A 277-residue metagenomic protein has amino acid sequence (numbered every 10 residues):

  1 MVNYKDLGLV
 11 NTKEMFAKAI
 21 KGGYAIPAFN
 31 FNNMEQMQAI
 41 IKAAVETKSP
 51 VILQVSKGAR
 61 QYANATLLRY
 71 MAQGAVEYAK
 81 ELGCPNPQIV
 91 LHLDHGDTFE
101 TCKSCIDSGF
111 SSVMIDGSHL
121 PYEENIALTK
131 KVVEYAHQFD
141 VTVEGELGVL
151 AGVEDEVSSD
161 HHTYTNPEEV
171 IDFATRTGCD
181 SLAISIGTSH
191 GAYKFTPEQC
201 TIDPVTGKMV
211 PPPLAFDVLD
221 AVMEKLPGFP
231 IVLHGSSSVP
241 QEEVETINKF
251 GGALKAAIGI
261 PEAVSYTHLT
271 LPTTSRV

Functional and structural regions predicted by a protein language model:
V2-A25: N-terminal amphipathic alpha-helix/helix-capping segment at the start of soluble metabolic enzymes
I26-F29, V51-L53, I89-L93, V113-I115 (+3 more regions): Hydrophobic faces of well-ordered beta-strands that scaffold small-molecule active sites in alpha/beta enzyme cores
M34-P50, Y70-Y78, T98-H119, K130 (+2 more regions): Alpha/beta enzyme core
P50-F99: Active-site cofactor/substrate anionic-group-binding motifs, chiefly glycine- and Lys/Arg-rich phosphate-binding loops
A65, K194-P197, Q241-N248: Histidine/acidic-residue-rich catalytic or RNA/ligand-binding cores of hydrolases and nuclease-related proteins
E100-S104, P240-I247, S265: Catalytic cores of alpha/beta
I115-Y122, L254-P261, S265: Glycine-rich phosphate-binding active-site loops on the catalytic face of alpha/beta enzymes
T267-T273: Conserved small/polar residues in nucleotide/adenosyl-binding loops
